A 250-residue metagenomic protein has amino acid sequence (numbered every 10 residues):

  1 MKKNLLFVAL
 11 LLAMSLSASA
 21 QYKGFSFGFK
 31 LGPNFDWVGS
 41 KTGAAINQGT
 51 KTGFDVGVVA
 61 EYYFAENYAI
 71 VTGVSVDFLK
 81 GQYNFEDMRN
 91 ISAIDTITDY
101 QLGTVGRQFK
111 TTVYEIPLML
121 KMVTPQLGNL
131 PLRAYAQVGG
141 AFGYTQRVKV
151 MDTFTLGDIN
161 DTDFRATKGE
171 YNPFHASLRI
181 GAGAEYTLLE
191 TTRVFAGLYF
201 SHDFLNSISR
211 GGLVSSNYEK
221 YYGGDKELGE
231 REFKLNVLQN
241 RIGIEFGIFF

Functional and structural regions predicted by a protein language model:
A20-F25, N67, P125-R133, L188-R193: Short loop/turn motifs that connect adjacent beta-strands in outer-membrane beta-barrel proteins
A20-V59, R241, G247-F250: Short glycine/proline- and aromatic-enriched beta-strand/turn motifs that initiate or cap beta-hairpins
F25, T50-F54, K110-Y114, L132 (+2 more regions): Residues that define the transmembrane beta-barrel architecture of outer-membrane proteins
F29-P33, V56-Y62, V74-V76, I116-M122 (+4 more regions): Residues on the lipid-exposed face of transmembrane beta-strands in outer-membrane beta-barrel proteins
G39-A45, Q82-R89, R147-I159, I208-S215: Outer-membrane beta-barrel translocator domains and adjoining extracellular loop/strand segments of Gram-negative
K41-N47, Q101-R107, D163-E170, L228-K234: Extracellular loop and loop/strand-boundary signature of outer-membrane beta-barrel proteins
I46-Q101, Y114, I248: Glycine- and aromatic-enriched membrane insertion/assembly motifs of diderm outer-membrane and organelle channel
H175, I180, E185-F250: Predominantly the C-terminal beta-signal and adjacent terminal strand-loop region of outer-membrane beta-barrel
